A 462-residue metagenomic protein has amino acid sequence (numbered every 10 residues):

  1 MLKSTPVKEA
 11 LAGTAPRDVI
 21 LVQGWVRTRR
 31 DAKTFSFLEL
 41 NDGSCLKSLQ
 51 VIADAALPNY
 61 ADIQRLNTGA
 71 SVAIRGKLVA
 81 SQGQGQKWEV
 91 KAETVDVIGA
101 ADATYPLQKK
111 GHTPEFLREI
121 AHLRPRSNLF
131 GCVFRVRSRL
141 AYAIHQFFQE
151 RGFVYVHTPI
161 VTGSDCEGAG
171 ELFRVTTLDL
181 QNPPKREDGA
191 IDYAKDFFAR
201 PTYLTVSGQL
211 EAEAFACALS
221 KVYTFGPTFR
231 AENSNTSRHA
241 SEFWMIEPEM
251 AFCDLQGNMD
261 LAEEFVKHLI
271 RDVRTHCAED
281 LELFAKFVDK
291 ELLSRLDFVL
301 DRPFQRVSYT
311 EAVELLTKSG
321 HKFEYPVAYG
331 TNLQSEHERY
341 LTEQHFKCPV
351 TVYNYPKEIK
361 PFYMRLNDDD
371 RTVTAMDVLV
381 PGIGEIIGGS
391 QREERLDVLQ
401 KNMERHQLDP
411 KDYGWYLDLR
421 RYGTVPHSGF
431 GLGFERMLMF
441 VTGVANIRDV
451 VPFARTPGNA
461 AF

Functional and structural regions predicted by a protein language model:
L2-E247, A251: Class II aminoacyl-tRNA synthetase-like tRNA-binding/catalytic domains
A143-R151, F265-H276: Generic non-transmembrane alpha-helical segments
V161, E171-R271, E282-F462: A translation/RNA-centric and nucleic-acid-associated enzymatic feature enriched in Class II aminoacyl-tRNA synthetases
C277-L281: Structured alpha-helical bundle/scaffold domains in large eukaryotic membrane-trafficking regulators
